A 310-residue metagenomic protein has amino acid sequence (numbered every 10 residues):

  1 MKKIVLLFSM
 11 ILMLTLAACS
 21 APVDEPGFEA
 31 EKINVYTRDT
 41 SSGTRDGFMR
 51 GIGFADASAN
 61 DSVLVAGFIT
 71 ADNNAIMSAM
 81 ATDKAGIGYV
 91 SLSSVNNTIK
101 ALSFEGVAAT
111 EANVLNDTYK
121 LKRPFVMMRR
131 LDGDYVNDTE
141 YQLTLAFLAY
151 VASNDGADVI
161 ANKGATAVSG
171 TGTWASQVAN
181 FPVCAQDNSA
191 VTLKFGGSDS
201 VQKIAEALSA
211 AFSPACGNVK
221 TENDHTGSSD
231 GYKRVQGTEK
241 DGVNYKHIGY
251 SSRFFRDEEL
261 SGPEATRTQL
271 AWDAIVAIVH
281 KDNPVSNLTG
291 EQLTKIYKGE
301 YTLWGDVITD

Functional and structural regions predicted by a protein language model:
K2-P22: Sec-dependent N-terminal signal peptides of Gram-positive bacterial secreted proteins and lipoproteins
C19-D310: Exported/periplasmic ABC-transporter solute-binding proteins
